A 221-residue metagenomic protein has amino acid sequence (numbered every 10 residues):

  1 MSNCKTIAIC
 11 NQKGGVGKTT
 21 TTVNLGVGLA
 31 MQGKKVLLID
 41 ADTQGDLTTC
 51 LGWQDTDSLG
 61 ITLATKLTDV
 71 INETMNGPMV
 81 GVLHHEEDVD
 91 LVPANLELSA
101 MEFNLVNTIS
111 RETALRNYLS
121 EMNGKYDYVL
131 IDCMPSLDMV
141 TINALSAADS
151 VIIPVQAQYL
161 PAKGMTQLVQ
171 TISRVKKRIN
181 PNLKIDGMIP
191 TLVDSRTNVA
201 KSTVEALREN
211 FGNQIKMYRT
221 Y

Functional and structural regions predicted by a protein language model:
M1-Y221: P-loop NTP-binding core
